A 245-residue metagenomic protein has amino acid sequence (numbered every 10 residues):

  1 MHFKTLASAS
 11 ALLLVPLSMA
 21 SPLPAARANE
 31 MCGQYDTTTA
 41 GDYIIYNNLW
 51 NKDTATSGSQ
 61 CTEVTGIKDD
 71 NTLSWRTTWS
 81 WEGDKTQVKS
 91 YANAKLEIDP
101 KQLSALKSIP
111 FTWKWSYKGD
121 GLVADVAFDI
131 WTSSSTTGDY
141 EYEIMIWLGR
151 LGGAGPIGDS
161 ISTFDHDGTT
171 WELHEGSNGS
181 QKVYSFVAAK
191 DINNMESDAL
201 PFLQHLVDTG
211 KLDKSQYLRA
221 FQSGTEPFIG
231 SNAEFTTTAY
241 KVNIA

Functional and structural regions predicted by a protein language model:
M1-R27: Fungal secretory targeting signals
S21-P24, A28-T37, I157-D159, D165-T169 (+3 more regions): Structured catalytic/translocation cores of nucleotide/phosphate-coupled proteins
P22-D99: Beta-strand-rich luminal/extracellular ectodomains of secretory-pathway glycoproteins, especially N-glycosylated
V64-D70, L96-I109, S116-L122, F202-A220: Short, surface-exposed loop and linker segments with low hydrophobicity and enrichment for Pro/Ser/Thr
L73-W79, I109-W115, F128, Y217-P227: Short, hydrophobic/proline-enriched secondary-structure or compact coil segments at domain edges
E82-T163: Extracellular-facing segments of soluble proteins and assemblies that are Gly/Ser/Thr-biased and enriched in aromatics
T136-L200: Short helix-loop boundary/capping segments
K190-A245: Long, compositionally biased interface segments
